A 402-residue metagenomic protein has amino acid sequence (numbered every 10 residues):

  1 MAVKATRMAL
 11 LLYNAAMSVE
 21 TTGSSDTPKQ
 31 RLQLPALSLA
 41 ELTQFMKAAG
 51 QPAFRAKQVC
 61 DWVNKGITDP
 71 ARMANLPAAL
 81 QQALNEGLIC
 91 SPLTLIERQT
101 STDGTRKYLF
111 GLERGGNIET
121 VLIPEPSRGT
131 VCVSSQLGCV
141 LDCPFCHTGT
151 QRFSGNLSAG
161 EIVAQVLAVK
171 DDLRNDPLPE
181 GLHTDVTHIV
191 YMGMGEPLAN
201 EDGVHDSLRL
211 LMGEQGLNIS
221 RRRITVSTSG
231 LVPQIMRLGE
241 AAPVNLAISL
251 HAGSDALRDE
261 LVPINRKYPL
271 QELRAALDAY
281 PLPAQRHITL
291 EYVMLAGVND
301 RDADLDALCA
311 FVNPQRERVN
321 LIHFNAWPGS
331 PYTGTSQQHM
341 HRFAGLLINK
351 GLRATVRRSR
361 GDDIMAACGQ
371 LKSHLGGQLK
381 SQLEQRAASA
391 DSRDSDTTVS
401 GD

Functional and structural regions predicted by a protein language model:
M1-K4, M8-I118, P124, D278-R286 (+1 more regions): Auxiliary Fe-S-binding modules of radical SAM enzymes
T100-S101, S134-S135, S227, S249: Short linear Ser/Thr-Pro motifs
R106, I118, G129-V133, L141 (+1 more regions): Generic beta-strand structural signal
L122-I123, G203: Residue-level structural signal for beta-strand termini and adjacent loop
P124-D171, N175: Canonical Radical SAM [4Fe-4S] cluster-binding loop centered on the CxxxCxxC motif and its immediate flanking residues
L157, G230, S359-D363: Short beta->alpha linker loops
K170-L352: Conserved AdoMet/S-adenosylmethionine-binding subsite of the radical SAM
